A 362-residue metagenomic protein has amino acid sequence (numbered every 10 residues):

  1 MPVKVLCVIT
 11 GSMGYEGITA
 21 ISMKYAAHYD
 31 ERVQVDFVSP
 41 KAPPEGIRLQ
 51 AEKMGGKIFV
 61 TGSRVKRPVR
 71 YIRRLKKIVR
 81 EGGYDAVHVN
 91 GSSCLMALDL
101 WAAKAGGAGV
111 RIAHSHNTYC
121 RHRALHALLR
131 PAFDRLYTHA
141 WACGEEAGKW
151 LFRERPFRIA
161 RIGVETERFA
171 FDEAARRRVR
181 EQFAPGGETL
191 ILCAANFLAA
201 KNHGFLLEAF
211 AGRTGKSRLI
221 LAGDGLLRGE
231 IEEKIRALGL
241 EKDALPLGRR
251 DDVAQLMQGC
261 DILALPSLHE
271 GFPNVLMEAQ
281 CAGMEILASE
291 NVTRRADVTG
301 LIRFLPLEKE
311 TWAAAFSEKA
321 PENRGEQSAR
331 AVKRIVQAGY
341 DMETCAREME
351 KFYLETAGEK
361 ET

Functional and structural regions predicted by a protein language model:
V8-E16, A20-R73, L226, F352: N-terminal strand-loop element at the rim of the active site of nucleotide-sugar-dependent glycosyltransferases
E16-K24, T189, C193-G212, L226-E232: A conserved mid-protein helix/loop that constitutes part of the nucleotide-sugar donor-binding site
V65-K66, R70, K149-R153, G163-Q182 (+1 more regions): Acidic anion/phosphate-binding donor-loop and adjacent secondary structure in glycosyltransferase catalytic cores
A105, I112-A142, K149-F152: A conserved, positively charged/aromatic
E232-G248: Nucleotide-activated donor-binding/catalytic signature segment of Leloir-type glycosyltransferases, i.e., the conserved
R249, L268: Aromatic "clamp/platform" in nucleotide-sugar-dependent glycosyltransferases that forms part of the donor/acceptor
R295-S328: Change "using UDP/GDP/dTDP sugars" to "using nucleotide sugars
R324-T362: A charged, aromatic-enriched C-terminal amphipathic alpha-helix characteristic of glycosyltransferases across folds
